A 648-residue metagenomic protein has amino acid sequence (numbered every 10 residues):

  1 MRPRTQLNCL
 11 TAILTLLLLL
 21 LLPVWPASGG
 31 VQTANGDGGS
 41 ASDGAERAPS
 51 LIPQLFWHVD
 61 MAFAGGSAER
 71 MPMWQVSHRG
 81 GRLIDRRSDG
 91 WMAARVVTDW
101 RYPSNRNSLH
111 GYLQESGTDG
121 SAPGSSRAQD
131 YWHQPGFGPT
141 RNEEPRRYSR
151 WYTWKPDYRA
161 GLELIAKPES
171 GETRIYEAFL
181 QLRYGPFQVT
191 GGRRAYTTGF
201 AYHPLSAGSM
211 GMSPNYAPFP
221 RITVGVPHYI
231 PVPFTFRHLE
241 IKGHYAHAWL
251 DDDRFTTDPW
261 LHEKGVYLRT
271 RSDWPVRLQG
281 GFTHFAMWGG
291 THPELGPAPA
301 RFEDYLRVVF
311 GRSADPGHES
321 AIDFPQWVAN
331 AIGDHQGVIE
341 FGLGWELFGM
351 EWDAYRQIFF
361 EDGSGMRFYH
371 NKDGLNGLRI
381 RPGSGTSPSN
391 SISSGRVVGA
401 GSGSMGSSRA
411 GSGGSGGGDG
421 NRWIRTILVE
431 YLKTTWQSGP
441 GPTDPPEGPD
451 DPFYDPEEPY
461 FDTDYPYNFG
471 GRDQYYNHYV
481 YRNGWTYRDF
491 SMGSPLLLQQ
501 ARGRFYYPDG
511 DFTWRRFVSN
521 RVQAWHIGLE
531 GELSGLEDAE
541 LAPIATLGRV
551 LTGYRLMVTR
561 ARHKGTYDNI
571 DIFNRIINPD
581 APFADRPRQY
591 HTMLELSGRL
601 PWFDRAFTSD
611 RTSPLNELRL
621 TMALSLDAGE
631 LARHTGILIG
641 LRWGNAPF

Functional and structural regions predicted by a protein language model:
T11-P23: Bacterial N-terminal signal peptides
D43-F56, W100-Y158, R183-P186, Y229-K242 (+6 more regions): Short loop/turn motifs that connect adjacent beta-strands in outer-membrane beta-barrel proteins
E46-M92, N107, R150-L162, I241-Y245: Transmembrane beta-strand segments of Gram-negative outer membrane beta-barrel proteins
L55-E69, E115, Y158-A166, L182 (+10 more regions): Transmembrane beta-barrel strands of outer-membrane/channel proteins
R79-I84, G120-N142, E163-I165, A207-M212 (+6 more regions): Extracellular loop and loop/strand-boundary signature of outer-membrane beta-barrel proteins
M92-W100, P135, P139-R147, A178-L182 (+10 more regions): Residues on the lipid-exposed face of transmembrane beta-strands in outer-membrane beta-barrel proteins
T197-R301: Internal, well-ordered domain-core segments that constitute the primary functional module of diverse proteins
G333-I339, W345-E346, M350-F648: Outer-membrane beta-barrel pore domains
